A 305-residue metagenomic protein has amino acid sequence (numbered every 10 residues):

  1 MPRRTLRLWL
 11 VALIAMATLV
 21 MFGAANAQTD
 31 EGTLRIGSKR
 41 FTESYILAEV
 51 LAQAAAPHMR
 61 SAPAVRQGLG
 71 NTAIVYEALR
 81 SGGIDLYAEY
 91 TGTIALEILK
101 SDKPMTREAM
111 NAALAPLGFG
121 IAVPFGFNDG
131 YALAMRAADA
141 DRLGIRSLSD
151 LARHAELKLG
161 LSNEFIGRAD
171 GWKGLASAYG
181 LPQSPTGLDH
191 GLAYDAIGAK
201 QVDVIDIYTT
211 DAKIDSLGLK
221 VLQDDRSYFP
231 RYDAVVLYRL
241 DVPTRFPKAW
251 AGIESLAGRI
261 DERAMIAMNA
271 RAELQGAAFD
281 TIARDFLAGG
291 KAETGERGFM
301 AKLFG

Functional and structural regions predicted by a protein language model:
A25-R35, S149-K158, A288-G305: Immediate post-signal peptide segment of exported/extracytoplasmic ligand-binding proteins
T33-V50, Q67-N71, E164-I166: Extracytoplasmic "Venus flytrap"
L51-R60, L148-T186, D285-A288: Ligand-binding cleft/hinge of the Venus flytrap
A64-E77, Q183-D195: Short helix-initiation/N-cap motifs at beta->coil->alpha
I98-A122, Q201-V204, K213-S227: Ligand-binding "clamshell"
R107-L161, G258-E262: A conserved helix-loop-strand patch within extracytoplasmic ligand-binding domains of the periplasmic binding
G130-D141, D233-F246: A bilobed periplasmic-binding-protein/Venus flytrap-type ligand-binding module shared by bacterial periplasmic
E164, D170-G171, A176-A178, K248-G305: An extracytoplasmic/periplasmic, membrane-proximal ligand-sensing/linker region
